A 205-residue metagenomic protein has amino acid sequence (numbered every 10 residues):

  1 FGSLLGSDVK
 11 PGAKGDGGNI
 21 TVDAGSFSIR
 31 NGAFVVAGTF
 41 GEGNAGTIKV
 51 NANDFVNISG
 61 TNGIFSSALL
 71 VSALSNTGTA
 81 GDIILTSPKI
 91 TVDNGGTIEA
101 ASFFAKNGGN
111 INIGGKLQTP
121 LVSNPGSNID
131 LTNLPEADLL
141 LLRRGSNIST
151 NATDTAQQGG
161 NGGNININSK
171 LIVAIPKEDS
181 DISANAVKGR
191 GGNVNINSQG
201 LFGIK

Functional and structural regions predicted by a protein language model:
F1-K205: Extracellular and secretory-pathway beta-repeat/beta-biased strand scaffolds
